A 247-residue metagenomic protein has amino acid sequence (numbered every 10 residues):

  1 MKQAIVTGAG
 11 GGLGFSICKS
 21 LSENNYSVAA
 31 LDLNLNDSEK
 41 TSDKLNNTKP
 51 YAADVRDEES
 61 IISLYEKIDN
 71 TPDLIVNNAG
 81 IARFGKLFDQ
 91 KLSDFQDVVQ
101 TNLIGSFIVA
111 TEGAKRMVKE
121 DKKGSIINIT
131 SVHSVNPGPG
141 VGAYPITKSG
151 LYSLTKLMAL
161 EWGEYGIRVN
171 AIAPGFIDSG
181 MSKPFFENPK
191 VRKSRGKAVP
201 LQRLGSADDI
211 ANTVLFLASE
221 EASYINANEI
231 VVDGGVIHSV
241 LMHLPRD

Functional and structural regions predicted by a protein language model:
G10-G11: Conserved glycine-rich cofactor-binding loop
K86-L87, D94-V99, R195: Substrate-binding pocket helix/loop in short-chain dehydrogenase/reductase
A110, T147, T155: Active-site helix of classical SDR
S131: Residue(s) in the substrate-gating loop at a strand-loop-helix junction that position the organic substrate next
G163, R168, I225-A227: Short, small/polar-rich loop/turn modules that mediate ligand/substrate recognition or access, typified
A171, K190-E221, I225, V232-G234: C-terminal helical subdomain
N226-D247: Short C-terminal tail/terminal secondary-structure segment of NAD(P)H-dependent dehydrogenase/reductase domains
